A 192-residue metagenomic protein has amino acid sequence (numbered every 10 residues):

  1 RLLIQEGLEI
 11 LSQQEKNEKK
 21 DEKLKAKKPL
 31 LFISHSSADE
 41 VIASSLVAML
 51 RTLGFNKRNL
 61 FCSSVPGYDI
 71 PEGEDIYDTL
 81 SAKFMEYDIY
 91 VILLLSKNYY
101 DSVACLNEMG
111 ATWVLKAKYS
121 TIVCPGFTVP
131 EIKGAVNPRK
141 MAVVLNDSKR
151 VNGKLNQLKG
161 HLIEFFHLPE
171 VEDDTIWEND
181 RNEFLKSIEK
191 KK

Functional and structural regions predicted by a protein language model:
R1-K25, V41-S44, G126-K192: C-terminal interaction surface of TIR/SEFIR-family domains
K27-V41: A short, highly charged nucleic-acid-interacting micro-segment common to nuclease and nuclease-linked defense proteins
H35-S37, L95-K97, N146-D147: Structural motif
D39-T52, L60: Short, charged N-terminal beta->alpha structural module
I42-L46, E72, V103-N107, I132: A short acidic (Asp/Glu
R51-A82, K97-A104, K159, I163-E164 (+1 more regions): Conserved BB-loop
S63-V65, C124, L145: Conserved beta-strand termini and adjacent loop/short-helix elements that scaffold enzyme active sites in alpha/beta
T79-E131: Conserved beta-strand-loop-alpha-helix hinge of the TIR/SEFIR fold
